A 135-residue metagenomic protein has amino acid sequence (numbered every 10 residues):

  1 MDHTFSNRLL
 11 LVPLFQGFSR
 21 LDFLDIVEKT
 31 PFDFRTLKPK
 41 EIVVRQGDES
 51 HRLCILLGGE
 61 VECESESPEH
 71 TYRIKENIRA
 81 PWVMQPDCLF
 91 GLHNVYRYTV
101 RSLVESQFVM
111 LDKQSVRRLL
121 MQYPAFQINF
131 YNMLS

Functional and structural regions predicted by a protein language model:
M1-K38, C88-G91: Cyclic nucleotide-binding regulatory module and flanking cytosolic helices
F23, V95-T99, Q114-S135: A small-molecule sensor/coupling module
I26, E64, P86-D87, R118-L119 (+1 more regions): Residues that scaffold the ATP/ADP-binding catalytic core of kinase and kinase-like folds
P39, R79-A80, D112, L134: A secondary-structure boundary/capping signal
E41-V104: Cyclic nucleotide-binding regulatory domains
S106-S115: A short hydrophobic beta-strand segment most commonly corresponding to one strand of the jelly-roll/cupin
